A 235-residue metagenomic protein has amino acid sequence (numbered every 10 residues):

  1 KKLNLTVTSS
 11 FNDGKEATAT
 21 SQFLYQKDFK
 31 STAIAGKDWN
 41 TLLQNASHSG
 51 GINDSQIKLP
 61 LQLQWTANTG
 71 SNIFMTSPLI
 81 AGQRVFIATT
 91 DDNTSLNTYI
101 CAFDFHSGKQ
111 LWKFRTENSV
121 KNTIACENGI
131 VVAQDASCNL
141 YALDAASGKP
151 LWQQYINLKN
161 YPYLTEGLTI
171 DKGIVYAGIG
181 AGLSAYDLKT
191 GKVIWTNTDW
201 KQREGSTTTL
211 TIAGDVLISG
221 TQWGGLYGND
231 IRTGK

Functional and structural regions predicted by a protein language model:
K2-L5: Exposed beta-strand face motif in extracellular beta-rich ectodomains
K15-K27: Edge beta-strands of extracellular beta-sandwich domains
T32-L63: Blade/loop signatures of beta-propeller domains
K37, G82-R84, N128-I130, K172-G173 (+1 more regions): Short coil/turn segments that connect the beta-strands within blades of beta-propeller domains
W65-L79, T89-T98, W112-E127, W152-T169 (+4 more regions): Extracytoplasmic beta-rich repeat domains
T98-C101, N139-Y141, A181-S184, G225-Y227: A short loop-to-beta-strand structural motif that recurs across blades of beta-propeller domains
D104-S107, D144-G148, D187-G191, D230-T233: Short loop/turn segments that connect beta-strands within beta-propeller blades
